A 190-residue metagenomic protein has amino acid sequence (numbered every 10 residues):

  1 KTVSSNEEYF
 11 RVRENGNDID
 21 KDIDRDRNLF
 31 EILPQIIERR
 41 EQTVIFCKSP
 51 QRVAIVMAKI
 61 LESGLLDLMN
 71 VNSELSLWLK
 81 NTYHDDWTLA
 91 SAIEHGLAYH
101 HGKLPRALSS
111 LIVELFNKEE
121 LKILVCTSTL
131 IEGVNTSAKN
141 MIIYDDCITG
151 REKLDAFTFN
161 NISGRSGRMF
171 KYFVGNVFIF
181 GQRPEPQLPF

Functional and structural regions predicted by a protein language model:
K1-V3: Post-DEXD/H (motif II) to motif III coupling segment of the RecA-like Helicase ATP-binding lobe
R13-G16, D20-V125, I148-N160: Conserved C-terminal RecA-like helicase domain
S49-V53, P105, L130-E132, C147-T149 (+2 more regions): Conserved nucleotide-binding/hydrolysis micro-motifs of P-loop NTPases
A54-A58, V134-A138, K153, L188-P189: A short acidic (Asp/Glu
G96, G102, E119, G133 (+2 more regions): Glycine-centered flexibility sites
S109-E114, L124-M141, G164-F173: SF2 helicase motor core recognition
N140, D146-F190: Conserved segment of the helicase C-terminal RecA-like domain
